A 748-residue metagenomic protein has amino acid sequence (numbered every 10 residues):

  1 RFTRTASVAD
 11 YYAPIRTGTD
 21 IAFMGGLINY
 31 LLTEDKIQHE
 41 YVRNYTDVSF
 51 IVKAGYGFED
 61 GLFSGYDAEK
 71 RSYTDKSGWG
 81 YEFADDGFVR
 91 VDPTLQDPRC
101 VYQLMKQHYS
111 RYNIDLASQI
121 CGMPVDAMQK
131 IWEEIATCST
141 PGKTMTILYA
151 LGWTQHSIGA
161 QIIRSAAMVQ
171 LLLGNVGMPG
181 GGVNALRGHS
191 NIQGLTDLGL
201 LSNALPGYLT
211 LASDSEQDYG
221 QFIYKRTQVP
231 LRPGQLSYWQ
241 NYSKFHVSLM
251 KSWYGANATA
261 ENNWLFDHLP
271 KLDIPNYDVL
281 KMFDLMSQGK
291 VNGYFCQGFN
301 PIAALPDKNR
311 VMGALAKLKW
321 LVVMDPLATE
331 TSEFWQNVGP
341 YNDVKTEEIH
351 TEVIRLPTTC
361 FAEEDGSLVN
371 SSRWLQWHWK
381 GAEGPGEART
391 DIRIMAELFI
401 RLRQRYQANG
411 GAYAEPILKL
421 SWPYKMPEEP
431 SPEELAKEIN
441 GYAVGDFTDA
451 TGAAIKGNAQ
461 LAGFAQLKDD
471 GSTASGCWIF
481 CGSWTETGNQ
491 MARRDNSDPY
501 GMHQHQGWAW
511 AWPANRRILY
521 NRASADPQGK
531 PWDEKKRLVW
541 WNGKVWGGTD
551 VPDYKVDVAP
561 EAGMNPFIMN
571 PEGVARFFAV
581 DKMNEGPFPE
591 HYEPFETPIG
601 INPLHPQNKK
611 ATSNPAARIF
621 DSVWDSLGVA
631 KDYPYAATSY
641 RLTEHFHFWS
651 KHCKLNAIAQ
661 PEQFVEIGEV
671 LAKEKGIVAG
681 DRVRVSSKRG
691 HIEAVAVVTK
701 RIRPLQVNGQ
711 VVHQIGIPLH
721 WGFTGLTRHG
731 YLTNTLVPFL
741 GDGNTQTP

Functional and structural regions predicted by a protein language model:
F2-A6, T19-F23, Y30, A328-S332 (+3 more regions): Short gly/pro/ser/thr-enriched loop/turn and capping motifs at secondary-structure boundaries
F2-P141, D218, M395, R401: Long, well-ordered, tryptophan-enriched scaffold segments
S7-I15, S332-F334, Y341, P357 (+1 more regions): Short beta-alpha connecting loops at secondary-structure transitions that line or flank enzyme active sites
A22, V101, L171-E352, P357-E364 (+1 more regions): Extended redox/cofactor-interaction regions of prokaryotic respiratory oxidoreductases
N44-S49, E134-I135, A150-G152, G182-Q193 (+3 more regions): A glycine-rich phosphate-binding loop feature that marks nucleotide/adenosyl-phosphate handling sites
A117-M123, Y149-S157, L186-S190, G298-A303: Conserved short loop/turn motifs at secondary-structure junctions
T351-L356, F361-G384, W546, V698 (+1 more regions): Glycine/threonine-rich phosphate-binding loop and adjacent beta-strand/alpha-helix elements that clamp
R393-T448, D550-V551, K555-A559, N565 (+5 more regions): Long, contiguous, secondary-structure-rich segments that constitute the structural scaffold of globular domains
